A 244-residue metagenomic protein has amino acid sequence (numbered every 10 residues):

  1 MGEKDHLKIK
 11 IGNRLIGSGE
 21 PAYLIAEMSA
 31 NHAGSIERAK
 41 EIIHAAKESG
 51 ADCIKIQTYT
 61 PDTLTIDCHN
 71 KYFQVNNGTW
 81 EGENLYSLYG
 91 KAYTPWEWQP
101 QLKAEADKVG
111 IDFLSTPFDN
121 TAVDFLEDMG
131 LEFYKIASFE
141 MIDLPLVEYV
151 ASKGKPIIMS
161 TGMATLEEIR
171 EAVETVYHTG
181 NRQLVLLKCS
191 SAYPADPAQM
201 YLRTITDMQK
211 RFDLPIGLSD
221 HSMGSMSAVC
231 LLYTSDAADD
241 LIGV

Functional and structural regions predicted by a protein language model:
G2-I25: N-terminal amphipathic alpha-helix/helix-capping segment at the start of soluble metabolic enzymes
L24-A26, I54-I56, F113-S115, Y134-I136 (+3 more regions): Hydrophobic faces of well-ordered beta-strands that scaffold small-molecule active sites in alpha/beta enzyme cores
E27, A46, L126, S160 (+2 more regions): Conserved, mostly hydrophobic/aromatic
E27, Y233, A237-V244: Single conserved hydrophobic/aromatic residue that forms the stacking wall/gate of nucleotide- or nucleobase-binding
E41-Q57: Catalytic domains of carbohydrate-active enzymes, especially glycoside hydrolases
C53-K91: Glycine-rich, proline-tolerant flexible connector loops at the mouths of alpha/beta enzymes
T79-S138: Active-site beta->alpha loop and helix N-cap motifs at the rims of alpha/beta catalytic domains
L166-L232, D236: Catalytic alpha/beta core domains of metabolic enzymes, predominantly
